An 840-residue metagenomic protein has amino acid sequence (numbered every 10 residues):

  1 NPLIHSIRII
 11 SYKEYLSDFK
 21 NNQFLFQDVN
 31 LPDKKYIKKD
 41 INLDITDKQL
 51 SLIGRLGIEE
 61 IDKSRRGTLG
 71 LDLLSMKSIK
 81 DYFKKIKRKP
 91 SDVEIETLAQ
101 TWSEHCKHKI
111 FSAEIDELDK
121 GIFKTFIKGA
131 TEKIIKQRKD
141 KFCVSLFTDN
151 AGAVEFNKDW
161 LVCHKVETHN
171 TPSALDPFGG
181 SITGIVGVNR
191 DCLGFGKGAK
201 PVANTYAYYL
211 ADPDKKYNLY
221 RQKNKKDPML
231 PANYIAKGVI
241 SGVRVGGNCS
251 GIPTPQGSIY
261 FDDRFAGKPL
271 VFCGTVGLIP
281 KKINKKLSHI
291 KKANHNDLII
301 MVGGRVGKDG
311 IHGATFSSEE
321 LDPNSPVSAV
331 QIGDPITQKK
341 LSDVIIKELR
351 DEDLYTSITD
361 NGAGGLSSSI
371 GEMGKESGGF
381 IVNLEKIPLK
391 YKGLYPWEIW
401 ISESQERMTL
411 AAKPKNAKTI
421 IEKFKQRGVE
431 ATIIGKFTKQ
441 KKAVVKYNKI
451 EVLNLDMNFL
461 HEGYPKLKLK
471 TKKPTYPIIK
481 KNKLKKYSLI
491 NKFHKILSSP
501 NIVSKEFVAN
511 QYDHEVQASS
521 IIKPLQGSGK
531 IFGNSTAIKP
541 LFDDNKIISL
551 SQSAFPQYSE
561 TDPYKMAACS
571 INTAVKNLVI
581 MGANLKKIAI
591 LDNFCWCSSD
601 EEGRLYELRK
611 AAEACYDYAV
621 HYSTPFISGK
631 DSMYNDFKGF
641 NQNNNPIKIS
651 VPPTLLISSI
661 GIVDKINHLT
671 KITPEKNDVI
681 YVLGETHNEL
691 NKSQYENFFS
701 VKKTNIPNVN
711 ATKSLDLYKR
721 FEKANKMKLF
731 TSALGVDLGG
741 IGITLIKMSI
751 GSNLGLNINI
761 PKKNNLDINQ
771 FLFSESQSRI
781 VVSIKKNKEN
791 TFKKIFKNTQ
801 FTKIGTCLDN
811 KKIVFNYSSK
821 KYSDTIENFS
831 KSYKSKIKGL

Functional and structural regions predicted by a protein language model:
N1-L840: Glycine/proline-enriched, intrinsically flexible loops and inter-domain linkers
